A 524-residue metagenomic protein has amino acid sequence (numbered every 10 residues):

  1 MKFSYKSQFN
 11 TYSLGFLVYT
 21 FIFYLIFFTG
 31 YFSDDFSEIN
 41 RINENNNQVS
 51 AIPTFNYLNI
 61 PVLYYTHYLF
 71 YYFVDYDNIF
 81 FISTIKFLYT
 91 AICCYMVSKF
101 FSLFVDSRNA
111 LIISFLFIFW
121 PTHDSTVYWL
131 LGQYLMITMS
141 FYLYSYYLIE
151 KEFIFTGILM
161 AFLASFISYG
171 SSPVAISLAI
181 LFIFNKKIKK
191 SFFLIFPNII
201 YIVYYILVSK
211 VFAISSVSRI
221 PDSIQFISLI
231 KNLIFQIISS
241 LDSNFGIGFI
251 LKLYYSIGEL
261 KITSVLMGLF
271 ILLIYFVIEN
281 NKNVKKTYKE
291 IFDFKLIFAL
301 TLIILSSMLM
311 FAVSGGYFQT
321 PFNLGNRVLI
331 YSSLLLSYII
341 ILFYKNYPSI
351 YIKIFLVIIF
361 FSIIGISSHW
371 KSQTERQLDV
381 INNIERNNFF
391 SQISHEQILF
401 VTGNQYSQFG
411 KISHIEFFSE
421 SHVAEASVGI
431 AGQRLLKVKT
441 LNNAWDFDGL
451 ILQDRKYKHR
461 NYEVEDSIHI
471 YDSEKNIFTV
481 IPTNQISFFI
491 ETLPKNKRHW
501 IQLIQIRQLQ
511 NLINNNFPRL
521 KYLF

Functional and structural regions predicted by a protein language model:
S4-L58, V62, H67, D75-I92 (+9 more regions): Intrinsically disordered, polar/acidic, low-complexity terminal segments
I79, S83, I113-F141: Aromatic- and kink-enriched transmembrane "portal" helix at the membrane-lumen/periplasm boundary that abuts
V97-F119, M139-S140, S349-Y351: Transmembrane-helix signature of polytopic, membrane-embedded enzymes that assemble or transfer cell-envelope glycans
I137, Y142-T156: Membrane-interface transmembrane helices that cradle and orient dolichyl/undecaprenyl
P173-I199: Perimembrane helix-loop-helix junctions
T287-Y317, K353-I358: Transmembrane alpha-helix segments characteristic of polytopic inner-membrane glycan-assembly/cell-envelope
I297, Y338, F343-I364: Signature aromatic-anchored transmembrane alpha helix within multi-pass, membrane-resident enzymes that catalyze glycan
F318-K345: Hydrophobic/aromatic-rich transmembrane helices and adjacent perimembrane loops
